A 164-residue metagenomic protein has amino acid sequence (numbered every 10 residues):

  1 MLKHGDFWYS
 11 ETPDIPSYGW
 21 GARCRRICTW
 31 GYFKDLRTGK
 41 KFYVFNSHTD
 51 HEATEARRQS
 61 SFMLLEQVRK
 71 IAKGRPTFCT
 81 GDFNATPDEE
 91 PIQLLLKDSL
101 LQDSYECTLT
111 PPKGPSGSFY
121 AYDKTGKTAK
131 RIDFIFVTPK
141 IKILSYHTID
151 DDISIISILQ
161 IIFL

Functional and structural regions predicted by a protein language model:
M1-K41, H147-I149: Structured beta-strand-rich core segments of catalytic domains in phosphoester-bond hydrolases
F7-P13, H48-H51, L109, I149-I155: Short, solvent-exposed aromatic-acidic interface loops
D14-Y18, S61, E66-Q67, S118-Y120: Short secondary-structure boundary micro-motifs
Y18, H51-E52: Short helix-to-loop capping/linker segments positioned immediately adjacent to catalytic or ligand/cofactor-binding
R25-F45, T54-D88, I92-L95: His/acidic metal-ligating clusters that form di-metal
I27-K34, T49, K127-F136: A short, hydrophobic secondary-structure junction motif
E55, R69-T77, A85-L164: Metal-dependent phosphoester-hydrolase catalytic domains
